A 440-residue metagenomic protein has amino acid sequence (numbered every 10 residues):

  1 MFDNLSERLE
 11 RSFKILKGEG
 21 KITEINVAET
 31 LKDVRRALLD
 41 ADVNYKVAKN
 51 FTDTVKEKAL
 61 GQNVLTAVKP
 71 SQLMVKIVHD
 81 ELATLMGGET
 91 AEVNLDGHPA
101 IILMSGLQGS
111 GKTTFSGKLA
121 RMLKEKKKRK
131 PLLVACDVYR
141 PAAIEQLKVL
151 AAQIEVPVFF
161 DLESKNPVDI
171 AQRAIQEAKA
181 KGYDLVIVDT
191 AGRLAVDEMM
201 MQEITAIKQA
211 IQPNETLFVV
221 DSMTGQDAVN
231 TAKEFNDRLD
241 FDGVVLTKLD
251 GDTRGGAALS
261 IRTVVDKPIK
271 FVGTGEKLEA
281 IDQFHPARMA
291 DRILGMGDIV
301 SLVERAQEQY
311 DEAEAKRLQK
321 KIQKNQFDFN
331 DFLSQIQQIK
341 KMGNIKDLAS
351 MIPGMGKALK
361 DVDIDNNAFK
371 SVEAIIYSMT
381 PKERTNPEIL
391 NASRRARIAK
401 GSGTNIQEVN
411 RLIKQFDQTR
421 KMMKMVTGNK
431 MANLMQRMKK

Functional and structural regions predicted by a protein language model:
F2-E19, R288-K440: Long amphipathic alpha-helical segments used for membrane anchoring, targeting, substrate engagement, or oligomerization
R8-C136, A143-S164, I170-V188: Primarily NTPase-proximal linker/entry elements flanking Walker-type ATP/GTP-binding cores
L16, D42, V78, L107 (+9 more regions): Residue-level signature of catalytic and energy-coupling elements of molecular machines, predominantly ATP/GTP-dependent
E19, N26, T66, E92-D96 (+15 more regions): Replace "in large, NTP-powered and nucleic-acid-processing enzymes" with "in large, NTP-powered factors and other
S110, Y139-P141, K165-P167, G192-V196 (+2 more regions): Short, small-residue-enriched loops and turns at beta-alpha junctions that line or gate enzyme active sites
A135, L162, V219-V220, V245-L246 (+3 more regions): Small/polar loops that bind or transfer phosphate-bearing groups
P141-L147, A228-T231: Short, glycine/polar-rich helix-capping loops at beta-to-alpha or helix-loop-helix junctions that flank or form
A171-I175, K179, Y183, A195 (+2 more regions): Conserved phosphate-handling catalytic cores of large alpha/beta enzymes
